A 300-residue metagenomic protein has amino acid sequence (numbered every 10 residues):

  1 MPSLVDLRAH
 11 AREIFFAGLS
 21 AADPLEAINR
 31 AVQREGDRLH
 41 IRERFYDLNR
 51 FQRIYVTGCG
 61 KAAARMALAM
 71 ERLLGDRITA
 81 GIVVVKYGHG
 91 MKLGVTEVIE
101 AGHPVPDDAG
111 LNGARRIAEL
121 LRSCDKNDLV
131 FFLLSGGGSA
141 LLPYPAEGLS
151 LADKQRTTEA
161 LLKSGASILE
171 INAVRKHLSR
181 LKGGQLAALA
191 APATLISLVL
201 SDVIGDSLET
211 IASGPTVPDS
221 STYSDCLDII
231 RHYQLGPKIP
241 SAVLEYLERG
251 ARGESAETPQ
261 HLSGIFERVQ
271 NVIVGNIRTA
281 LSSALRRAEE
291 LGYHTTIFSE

Functional and structural regions predicted by a protein language model:
M1-E300: N-terminal loops that bind phosphate or other acidic moieties and the adjacent beta-alpha structural core
